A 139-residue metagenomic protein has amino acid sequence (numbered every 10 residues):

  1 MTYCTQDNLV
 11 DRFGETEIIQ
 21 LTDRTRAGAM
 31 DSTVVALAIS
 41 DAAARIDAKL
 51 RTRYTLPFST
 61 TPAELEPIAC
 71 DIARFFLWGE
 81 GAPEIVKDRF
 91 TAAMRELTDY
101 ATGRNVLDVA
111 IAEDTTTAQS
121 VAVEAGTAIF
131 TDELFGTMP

Functional and structural regions predicted by a protein language model:
M1-L65, S120-P139: Conserved short "hinge" loops at termini or chain/domain junctions
G14, F58-A63, C70, A82-F90: Short, structured coil/loop segments at alpha-helix boundaries
A48, T52, E64-P83: Ordered, amphipathic secondary-structure segments that act as subunit-interaction surfaces in large macromolecular
F75-P139: Short loop/turn elements at secondary-structure junctions
